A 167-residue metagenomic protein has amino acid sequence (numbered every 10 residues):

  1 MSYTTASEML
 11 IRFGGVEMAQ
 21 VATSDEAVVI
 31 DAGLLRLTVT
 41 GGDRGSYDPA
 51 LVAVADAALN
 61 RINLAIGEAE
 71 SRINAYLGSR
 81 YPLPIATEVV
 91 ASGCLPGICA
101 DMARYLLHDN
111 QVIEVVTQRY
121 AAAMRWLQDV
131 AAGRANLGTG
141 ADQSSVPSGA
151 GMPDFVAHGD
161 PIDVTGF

Functional and structural regions predicted by a protein language model:
M1-S92, A150-F167: Conserved short "hinge" loops at termini or chain/domain junctions
A91-C99: Secondary-structure capping and boundary motifs in well-ordered enzyme cores
D101-F167: Short loop/turn elements at secondary-structure junctions
